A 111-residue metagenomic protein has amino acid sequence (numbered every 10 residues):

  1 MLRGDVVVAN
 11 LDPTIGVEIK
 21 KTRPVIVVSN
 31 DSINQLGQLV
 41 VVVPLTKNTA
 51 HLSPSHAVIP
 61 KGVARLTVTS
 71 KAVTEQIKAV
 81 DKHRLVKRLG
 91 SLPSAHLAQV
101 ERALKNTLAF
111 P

Functional and structural regions predicted by a protein language model:
M1-P111: Conserved functional hotspots at enzyme active or ligand-binding sites that engage polyanionic ligands
